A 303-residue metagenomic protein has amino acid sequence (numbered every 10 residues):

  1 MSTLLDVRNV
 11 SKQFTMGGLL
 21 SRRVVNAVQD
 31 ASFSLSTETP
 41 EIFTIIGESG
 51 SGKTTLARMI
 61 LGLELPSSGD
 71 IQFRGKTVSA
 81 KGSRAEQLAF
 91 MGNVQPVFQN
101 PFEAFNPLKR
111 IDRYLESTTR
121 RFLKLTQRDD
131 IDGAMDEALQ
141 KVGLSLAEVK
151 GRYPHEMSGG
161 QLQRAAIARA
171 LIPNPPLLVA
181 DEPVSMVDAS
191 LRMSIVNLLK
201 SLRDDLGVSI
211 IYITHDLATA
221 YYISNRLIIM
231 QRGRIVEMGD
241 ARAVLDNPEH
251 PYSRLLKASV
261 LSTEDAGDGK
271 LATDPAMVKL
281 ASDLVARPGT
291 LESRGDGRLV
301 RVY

Functional and structural regions predicted by a protein language model:
G17-L19, V24, D240-Y303: Short catalytic/signature loops enriched in Gly
L19-R22, V78-Q95, R113, R121 (+1 more regions): ABC ATPase NBD coupling module
T37, G69-A80: Conserved ABC transporter NBD signature motif
Y153-M157, Q161: Conserved ABC ATPase signature
I172-P176: A short, proline-enriched helix->beta-strand linker immediately N-terminal to the Walker B motif in ABC-type P-loop
A220-Y222: A short, surface-exposed alpha-helical micro-motif characterized by mixed small hydrophobic and charged/polar residues
I235-G239: ABC ATPase "signature
